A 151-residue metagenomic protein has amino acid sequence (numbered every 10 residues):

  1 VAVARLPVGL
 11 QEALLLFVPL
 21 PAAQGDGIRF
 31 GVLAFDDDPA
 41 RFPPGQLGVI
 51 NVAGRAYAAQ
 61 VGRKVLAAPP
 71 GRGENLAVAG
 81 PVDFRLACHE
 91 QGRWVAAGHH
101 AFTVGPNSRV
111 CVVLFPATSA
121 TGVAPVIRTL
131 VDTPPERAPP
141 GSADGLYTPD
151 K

Functional and structural regions predicted by a protein language model:
V1-K151: Intrinsically disordered, low-complexity polar regions and short flexible loop motifs
